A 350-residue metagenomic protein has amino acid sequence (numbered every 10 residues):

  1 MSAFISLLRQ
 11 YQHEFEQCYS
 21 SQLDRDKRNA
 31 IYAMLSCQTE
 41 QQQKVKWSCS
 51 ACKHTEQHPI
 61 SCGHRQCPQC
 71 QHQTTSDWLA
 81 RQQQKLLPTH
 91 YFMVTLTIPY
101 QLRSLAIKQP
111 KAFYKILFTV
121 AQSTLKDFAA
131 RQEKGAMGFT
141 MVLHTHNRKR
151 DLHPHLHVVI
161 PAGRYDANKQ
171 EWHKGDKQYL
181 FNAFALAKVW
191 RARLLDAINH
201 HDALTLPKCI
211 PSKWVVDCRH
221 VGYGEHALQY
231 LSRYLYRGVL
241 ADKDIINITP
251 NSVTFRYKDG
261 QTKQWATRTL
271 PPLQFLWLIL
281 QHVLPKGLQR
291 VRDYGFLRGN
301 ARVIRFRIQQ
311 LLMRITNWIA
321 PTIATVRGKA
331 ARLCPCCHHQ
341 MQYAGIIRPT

Functional and structural regions predicted by a protein language model:
M1-T350: Beta->alpha loop/short-helix hinge microenvironment recognizer with preference for catalytic Tyr/His contexts
